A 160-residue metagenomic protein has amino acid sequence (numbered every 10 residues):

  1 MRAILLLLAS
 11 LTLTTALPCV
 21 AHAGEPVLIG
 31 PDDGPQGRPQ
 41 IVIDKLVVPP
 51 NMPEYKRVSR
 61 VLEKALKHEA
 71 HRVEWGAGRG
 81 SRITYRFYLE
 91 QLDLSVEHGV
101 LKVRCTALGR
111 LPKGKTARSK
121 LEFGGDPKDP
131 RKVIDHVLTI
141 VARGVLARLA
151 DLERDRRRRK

Functional and structural regions predicted by a protein language model:
M1-I4: Positively charged n-region of N-terminal signal peptides that target proteins for export
L7, L17-H68, K120-E122, A150-K160: A structural "domain/chain start" motif
G24-L28, H98, V137: Glycine- and small hydrophobic-rich membrane-insertion segments that are intrinsically disordered in solution
P50-Y55, S95-V96, P130: A generic structural signal for short coil/turn motifs at secondary-structure boundaries
S59, E63, K67, R104-C105 (+2 more regions): Extracytoplasmic/secreted envelope proteins and their assembly/folding machinery, especially bacterial periplasmic
H68-A117, F123-G124, K128: Surface-exposed short loop/turn segments
P130-K160: C-terminal partner/receptor-binding element of secreted or periplasmic proteins
